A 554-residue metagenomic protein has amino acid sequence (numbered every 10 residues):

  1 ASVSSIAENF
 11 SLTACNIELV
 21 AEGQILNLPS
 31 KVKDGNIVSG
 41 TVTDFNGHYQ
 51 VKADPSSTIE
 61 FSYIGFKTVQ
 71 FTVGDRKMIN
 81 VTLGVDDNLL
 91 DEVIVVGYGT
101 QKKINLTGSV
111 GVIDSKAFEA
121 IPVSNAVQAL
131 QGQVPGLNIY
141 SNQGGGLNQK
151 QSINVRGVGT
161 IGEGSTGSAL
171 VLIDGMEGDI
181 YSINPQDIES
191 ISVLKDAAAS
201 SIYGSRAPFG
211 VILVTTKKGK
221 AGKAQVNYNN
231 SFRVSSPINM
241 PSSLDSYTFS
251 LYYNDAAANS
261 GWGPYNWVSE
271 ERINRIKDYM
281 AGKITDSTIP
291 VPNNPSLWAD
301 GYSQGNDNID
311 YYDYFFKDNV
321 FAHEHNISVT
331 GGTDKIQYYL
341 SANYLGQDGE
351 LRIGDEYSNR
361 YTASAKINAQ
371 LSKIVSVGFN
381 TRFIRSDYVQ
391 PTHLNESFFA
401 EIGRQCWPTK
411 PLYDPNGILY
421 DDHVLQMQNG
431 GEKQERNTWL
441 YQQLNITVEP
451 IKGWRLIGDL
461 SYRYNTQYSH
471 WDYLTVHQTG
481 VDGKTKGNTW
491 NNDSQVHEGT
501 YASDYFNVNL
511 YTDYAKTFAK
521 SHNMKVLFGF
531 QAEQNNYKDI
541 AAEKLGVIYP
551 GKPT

Functional and structural regions predicted by a protein language model:
A1, A7-F10, A14-S364, S376-G378 (+1 more regions): Short, small/polar-rich motifs associated with maturation and membrane association, primarily at protein termini
P55, D75, S372, I451 (+1 more regions): Residue-level recognition of beta-strand termini and adjacent short loop/turns
L130, P135, W407-T409, K452 (+1 more regions): Proline-centered flexible-loop/turn and helix-kink motifs
G146, A221-N308, N319, L345 (+3 more regions): Surface-exposed loop/interface segments of Gram-negative outer-membrane beta-barrel transport/assembly proteins
